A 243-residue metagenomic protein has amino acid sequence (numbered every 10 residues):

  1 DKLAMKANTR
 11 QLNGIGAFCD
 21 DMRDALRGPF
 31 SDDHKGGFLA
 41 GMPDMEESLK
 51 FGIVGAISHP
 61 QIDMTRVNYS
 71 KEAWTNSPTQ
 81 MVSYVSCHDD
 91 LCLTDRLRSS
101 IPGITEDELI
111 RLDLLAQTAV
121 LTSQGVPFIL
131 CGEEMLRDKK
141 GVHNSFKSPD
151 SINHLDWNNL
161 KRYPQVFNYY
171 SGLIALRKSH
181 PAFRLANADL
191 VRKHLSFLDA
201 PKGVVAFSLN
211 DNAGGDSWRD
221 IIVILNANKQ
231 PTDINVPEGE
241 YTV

Functional and structural regions predicted by a protein language model:
D1-C131, M135-L136, F146, N210-D216 (+1 more regions): Conserved alpha/beta catalytic core and glycan-binding cleft of carbohydrate-active enzymes
D107-I110, A119-M135, K139-V243: Carbohydrate-interacting/catalytic domains
